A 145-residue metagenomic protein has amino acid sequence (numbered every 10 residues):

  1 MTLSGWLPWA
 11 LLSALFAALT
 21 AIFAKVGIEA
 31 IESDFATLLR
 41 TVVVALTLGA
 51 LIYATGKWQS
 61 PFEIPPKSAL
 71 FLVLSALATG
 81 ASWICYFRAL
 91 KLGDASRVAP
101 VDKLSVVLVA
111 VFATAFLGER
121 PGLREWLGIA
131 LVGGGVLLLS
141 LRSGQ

Functional and structural regions predicted by a protein language model:
M1-L12, E29-I31, V44-V73, W83-L92 (+2 more regions): Membrane-interface interhelical linkers
P8, L12, L39-V43, L70 (+3 more regions): Hydrophobic residues within alpha-helical transmembrane segments of multi-pass solute transporters/permease subunits
A14, A18, I22, G49 (+4 more regions): Hydrophobic/small/kink-forming positions within alpha-helical transmembrane segments of polytopic membrane proteins
L19-V43: Juxtamembrane helix-loop-helix junctions in multi-pass membrane proteins
K25, F87, A113-T114: Small-residue-mediated transmembrane helix hinge/kink sites in multi-pass secondary transporters
F35-V42, I84, L90-A110: Helix-helix packing/entry segments at the starts of transmembrane helices
L48, R124-L141: Hydrophobic transmembrane alpha-helices of multi-pass small-molecule transport proteins
V107-E125: C-terminal transmembrane-helix exit sites in multi-pass transporters
